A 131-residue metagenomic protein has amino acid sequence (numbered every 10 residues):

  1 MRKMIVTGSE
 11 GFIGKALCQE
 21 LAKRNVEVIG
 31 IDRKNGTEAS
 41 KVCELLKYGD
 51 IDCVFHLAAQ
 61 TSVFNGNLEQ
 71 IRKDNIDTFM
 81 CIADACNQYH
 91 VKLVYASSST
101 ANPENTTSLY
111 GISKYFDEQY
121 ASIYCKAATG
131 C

Functional and structural regions predicted by a protein language model:
K3-R24: N-terminal Rossmann NAD(P)H-binding glycine-rich loop of SDR-like oxidoreductase domains
T7, I31, V54-A58, L93-S99: SDR active-site strand-loop-helix element
Q19, F79-M80, Y115-S122: Conserved active-site helix of classical SDR/Rossmann-fold NAD(P)-dependent CH-OH oxidoreductases
R24-I29, C131: A generic structural motif
V28-L46: Adenosine-cofactor binding site in Rossmann-like domains, unifying the SAM/SAH pocket of S-adenosylmethionine-dependent
T37, E69-C81, S108, I112-S113: Glycine-rich NAD(P)-binding loop of the Rossmann-fold in SDR/ketoreductase-type enzymes
K41-D74, A85-N87, T100-N105: NAD(P)H-binding glycine-rich loop region in Rossmannoid oxidoreductase-like domains and their noncatalytic homologs
M80-I112, T129-G130: Conserved Rossmann-fold NAD(P)-dependent oxidoreductase catalytic core, especially the SDR/UDP-sugar
